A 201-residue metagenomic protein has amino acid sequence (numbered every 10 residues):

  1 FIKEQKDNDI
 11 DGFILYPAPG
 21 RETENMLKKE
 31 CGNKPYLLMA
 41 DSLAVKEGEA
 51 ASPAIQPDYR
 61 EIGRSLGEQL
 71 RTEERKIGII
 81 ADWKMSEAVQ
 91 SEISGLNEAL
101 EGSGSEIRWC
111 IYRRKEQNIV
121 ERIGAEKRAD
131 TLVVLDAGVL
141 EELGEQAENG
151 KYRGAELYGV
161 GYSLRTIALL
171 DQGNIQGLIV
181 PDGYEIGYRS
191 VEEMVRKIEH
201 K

Functional and structural regions predicted by a protein language model:
F1, G78-I79, L96-Q117: Short beta-strand elements in bilobed, periplasmic/extracellular small-molecule ligand-binding domains
F1-A44, L132, A137-E141: Beta-alpha junction/loop-to-helix N-cap segments that form part of ligand/metal-binding clefts
I10, E74-R75, K127-D130, Y152 (+1 more regions): Short, high-confidence coil segments that cap the C-terminus of an alpha-helix and link into the following beta-strand
G20-E61, S163-D171: Flexible loop/hinge segments that line or gate small-molecule binding clefts
G32, A99-E106, E148-R153: Short helix-capping segments at alpha-helix termini
L37-K46, L132-L140, E148-L178: Venus flytrap/periplasmic-binding-protein-like
P53-G78, Y162-I167, P181-E199: Hydrophobic alpha-helical segments within soluble ligand-binding/sensing domains
I79-N97: Secondary-structure junction motif
